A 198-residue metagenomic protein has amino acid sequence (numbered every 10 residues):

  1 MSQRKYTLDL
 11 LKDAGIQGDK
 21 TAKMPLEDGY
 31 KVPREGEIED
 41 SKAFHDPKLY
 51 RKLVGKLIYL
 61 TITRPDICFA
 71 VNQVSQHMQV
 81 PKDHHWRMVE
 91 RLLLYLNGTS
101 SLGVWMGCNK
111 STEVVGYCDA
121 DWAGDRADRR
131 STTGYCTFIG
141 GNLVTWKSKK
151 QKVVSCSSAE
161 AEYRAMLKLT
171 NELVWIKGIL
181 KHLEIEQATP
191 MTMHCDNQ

Functional and structural regions predicted by a protein language model:
M1-Q198: Long, low-complexity, charge-biased intrinsically disordered regions
